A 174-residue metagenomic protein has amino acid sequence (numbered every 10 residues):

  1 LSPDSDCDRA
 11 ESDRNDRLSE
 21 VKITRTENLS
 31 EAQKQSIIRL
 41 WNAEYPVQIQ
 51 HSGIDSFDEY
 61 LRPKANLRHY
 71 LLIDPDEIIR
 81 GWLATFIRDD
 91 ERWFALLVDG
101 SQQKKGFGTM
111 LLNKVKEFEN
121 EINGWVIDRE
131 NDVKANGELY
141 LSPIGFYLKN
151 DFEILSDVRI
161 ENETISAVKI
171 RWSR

Functional and structural regions predicted by a protein language model:
R17-D55: Short amphipathic alpha-helix that is part of the acyltransferase structural core
P46-Y70: Active-site rim helix/loop that mediates acceptor-substrate recognition in acyltransferases
L71, E77-F86, R92-L97: Conserved beta-strand in the GNAT
I87-F94, Q103, N120-I122: A conserved beta-turn-beta hairpin within the catalytic core of GNAT-like acetyltransferases that forms part
A95-K104, D128-N131: A short, internal acetyl-CoA/4′-phosphopantetheine-binding micro-motif in the GNAT/acyltransferase core
K104-E117, L139-L141: Conserved acetyl-CoA-binding loop-helix of GNAT-fold acetyltransferases
F118-A135: Conserved GNAT acetyl-CoA-binding A-motif
R129-N131, L139-G145, E153-R174: C-terminal "cap" of GNAT-fold acetyltransferases
